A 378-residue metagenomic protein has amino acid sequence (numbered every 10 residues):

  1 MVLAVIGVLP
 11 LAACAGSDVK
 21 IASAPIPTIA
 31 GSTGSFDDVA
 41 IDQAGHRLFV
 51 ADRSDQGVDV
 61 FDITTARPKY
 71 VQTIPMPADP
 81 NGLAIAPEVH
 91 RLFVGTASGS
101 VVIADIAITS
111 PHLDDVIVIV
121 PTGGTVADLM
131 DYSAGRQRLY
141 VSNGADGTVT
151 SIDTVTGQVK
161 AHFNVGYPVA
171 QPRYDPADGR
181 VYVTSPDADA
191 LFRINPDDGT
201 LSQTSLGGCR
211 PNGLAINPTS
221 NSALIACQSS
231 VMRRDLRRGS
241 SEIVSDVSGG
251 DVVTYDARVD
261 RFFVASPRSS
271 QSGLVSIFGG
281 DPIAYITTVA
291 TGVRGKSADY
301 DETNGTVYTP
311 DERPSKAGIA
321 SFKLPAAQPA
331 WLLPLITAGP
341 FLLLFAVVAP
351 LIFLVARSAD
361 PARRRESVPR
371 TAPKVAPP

Functional and structural regions predicted by a protein language model:
M1-A12: Bacterial N-terminal signal peptides
C14-V355, R363-V375: Predominantly soluble domains enriched in secretory-pathway, periplasmic, or organellar proteins
